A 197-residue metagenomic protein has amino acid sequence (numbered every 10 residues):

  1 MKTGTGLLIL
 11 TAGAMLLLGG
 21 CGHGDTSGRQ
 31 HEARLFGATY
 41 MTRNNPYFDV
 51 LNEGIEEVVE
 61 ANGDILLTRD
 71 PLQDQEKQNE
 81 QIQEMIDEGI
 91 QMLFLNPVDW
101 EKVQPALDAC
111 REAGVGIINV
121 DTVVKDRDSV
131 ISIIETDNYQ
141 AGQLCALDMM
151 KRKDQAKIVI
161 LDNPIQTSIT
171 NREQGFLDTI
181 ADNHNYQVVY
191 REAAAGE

Functional and structural regions predicted by a protein language model:
M1-L8: Bacterial N-terminal signal peptides that target proteins for export
M15-L18: Bacterial Sec-type N-terminal signal peptides, specifically the leucine/valine-rich hydrophobic h-region
C21-E197: A residue-level marker of the well-folded mature domains of exported/periplasmic proteins
